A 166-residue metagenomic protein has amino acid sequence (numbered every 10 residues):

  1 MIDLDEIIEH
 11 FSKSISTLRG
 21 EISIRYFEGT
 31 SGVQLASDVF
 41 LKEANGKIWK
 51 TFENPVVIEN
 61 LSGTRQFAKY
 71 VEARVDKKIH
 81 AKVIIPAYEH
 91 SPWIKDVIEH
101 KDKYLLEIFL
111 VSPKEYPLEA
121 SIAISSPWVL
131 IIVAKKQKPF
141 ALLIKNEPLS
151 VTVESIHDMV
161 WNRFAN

Functional and structural regions predicted by a protein language model:
M1-L4, A81, K101, S150-V160: Charged, low-complexity, helix-prone segments enriched in Lys/Glu/Asp/Gln
M1-S23: Short, charged amphipathic alpha-helical surface segments
I8, S37, V71, E154-H157: A generic alpha-helix structural signal
F11, L18, E43-K47, K82 (+1 more regions): Short secondary-structure junctions and interdomain/linker hinges
E28-K145, L149: Hydrophobic protein-protein interaction segments
F140-N166: Signature of lipid phosphatidyltransferase scaffolds
